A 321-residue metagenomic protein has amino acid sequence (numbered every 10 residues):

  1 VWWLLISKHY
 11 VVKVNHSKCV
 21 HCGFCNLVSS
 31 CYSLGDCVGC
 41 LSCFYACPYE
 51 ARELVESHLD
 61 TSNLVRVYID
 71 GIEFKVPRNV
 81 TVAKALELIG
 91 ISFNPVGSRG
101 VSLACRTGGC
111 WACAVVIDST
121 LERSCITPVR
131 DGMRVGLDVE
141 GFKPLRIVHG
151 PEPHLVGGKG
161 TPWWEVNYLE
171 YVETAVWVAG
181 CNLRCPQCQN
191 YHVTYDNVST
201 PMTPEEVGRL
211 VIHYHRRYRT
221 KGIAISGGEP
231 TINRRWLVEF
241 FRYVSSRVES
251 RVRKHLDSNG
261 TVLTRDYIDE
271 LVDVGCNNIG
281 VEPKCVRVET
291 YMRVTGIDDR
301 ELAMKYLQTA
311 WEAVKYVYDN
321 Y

Functional and structural regions predicted by a protein language model:
I6-V11, R134-W177, N190-Y195, R217: N-terminal [4Fe-4S]-dependent radical SAM core
V12-K13, G35-D36, E87-L121, Y171-V176: Immediate flanking context of iron-sulfur cluster ligation sites
V20, F24-D36, S42-H58, A112-E122 (+2 more regions): Iron-sulfur cluster-binding cysteine motifs and their immediate structural context in ferredoxin-like electron-transfer
F44, A104-L145: Glycine-rich phosphate/adenylate-binding loop and adjacent beta-alpha elements of nucleotide- or dinucleotide-binding
I72-T81: Short, contiguous acidic and Ser/Thr-rich linear segments
T81-A85, P128: Short, structural beta-strand-to-alpha-helix junction motif
H192-I223: Conserved alpha-helical substructure of the radical SAM core
I212-Y321: Conserved AdoMet/S-adenosylmethionine-binding subsite of the radical SAM
